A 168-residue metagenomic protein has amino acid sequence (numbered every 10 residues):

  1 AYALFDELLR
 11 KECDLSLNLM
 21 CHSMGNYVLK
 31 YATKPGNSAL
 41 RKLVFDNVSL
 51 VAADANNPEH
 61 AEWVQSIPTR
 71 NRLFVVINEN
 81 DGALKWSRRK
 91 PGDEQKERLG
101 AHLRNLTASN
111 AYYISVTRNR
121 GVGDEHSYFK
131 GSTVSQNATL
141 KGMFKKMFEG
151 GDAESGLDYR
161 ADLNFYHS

Functional and structural regions predicted by a protein language model:
A1-S16, T33-S168: Lipolytic serine-hydrolase domain surface
M20-G25, L29: Gly/Ala-rich beta-loop-alpha elbow adjacent to hydrolase catalytic centers
